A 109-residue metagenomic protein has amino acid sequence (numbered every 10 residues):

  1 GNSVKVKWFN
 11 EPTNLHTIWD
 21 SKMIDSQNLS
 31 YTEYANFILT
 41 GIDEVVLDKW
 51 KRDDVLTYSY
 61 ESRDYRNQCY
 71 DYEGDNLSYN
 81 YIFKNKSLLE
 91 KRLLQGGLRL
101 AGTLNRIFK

Functional and structural regions predicted by a protein language model:
G1-S3: Active-site beta-strand/loop microenvironment that shapes enzyme catalytic pockets
K5-K91: An amphipathic alpha-helical core segment
I24, N105-K109: Sec-exported extracytoplasmic/periplasmic mature domains
L100: Divalent metal-coordination and catalytic microenvironments
